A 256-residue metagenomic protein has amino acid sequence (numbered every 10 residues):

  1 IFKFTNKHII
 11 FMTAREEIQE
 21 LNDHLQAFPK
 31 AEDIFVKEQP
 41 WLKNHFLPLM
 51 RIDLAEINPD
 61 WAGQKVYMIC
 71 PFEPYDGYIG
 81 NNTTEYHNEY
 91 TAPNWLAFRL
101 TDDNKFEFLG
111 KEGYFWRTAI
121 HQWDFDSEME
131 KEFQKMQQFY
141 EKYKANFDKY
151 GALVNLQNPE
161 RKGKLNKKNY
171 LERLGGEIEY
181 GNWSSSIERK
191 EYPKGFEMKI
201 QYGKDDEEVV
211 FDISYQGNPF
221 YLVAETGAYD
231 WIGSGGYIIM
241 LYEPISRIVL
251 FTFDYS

Functional and structural regions predicted by a protein language model:
I1-F11: Short, Lys/Arg-enriched N-terminal segments with co-localized hydrophobic residues within the first ~10-30 amino acids
I9-S256: Long compositionally biased, domain-poor regions of proteins
